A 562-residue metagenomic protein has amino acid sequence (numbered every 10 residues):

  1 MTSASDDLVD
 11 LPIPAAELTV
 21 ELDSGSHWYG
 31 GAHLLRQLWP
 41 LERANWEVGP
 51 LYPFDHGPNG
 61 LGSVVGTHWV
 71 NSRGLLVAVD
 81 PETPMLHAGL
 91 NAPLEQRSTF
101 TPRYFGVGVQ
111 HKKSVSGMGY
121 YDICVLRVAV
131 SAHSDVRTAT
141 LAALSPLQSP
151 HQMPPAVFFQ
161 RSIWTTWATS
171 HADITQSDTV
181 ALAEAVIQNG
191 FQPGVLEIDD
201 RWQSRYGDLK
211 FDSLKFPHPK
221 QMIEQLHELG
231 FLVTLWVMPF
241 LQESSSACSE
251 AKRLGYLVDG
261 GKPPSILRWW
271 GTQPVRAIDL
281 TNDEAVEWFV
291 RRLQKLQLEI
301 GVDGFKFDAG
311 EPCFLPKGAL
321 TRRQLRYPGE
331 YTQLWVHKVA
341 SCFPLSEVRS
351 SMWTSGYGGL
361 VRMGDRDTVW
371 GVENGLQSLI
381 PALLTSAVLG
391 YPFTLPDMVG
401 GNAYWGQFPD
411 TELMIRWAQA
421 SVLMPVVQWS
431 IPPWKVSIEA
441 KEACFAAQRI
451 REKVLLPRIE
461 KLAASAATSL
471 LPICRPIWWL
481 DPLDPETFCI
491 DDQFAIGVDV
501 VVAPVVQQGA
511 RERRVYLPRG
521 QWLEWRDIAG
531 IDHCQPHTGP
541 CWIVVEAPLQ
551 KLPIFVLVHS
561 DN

Functional and structural regions predicted by a protein language model:
M1-A156, S177-Q188, L480, E546-S560: Catalytic and substrate-binding clefts that recognize carbohydrates or anionic sugar/phosphate headgroups
L8, S63-T67, S72-G74, R161 (+6 more regions): Extracellular structured ligand-interaction cores
S24, L35-L38, G190-Q448, L480-P482: Aromatic- and carboxylate-enriched substrate-binding clefts and catalytic-loop regions of carbohydrate-active enzymes
D55-G57, V64-G66, P150-M153, E184-V186 (+7 more regions): Generic recognition of flexible, low-complexity loop/linker segments
V70-G74, P81, D259-K262, P518-R519 (+1 more regions): Short acidic-glycine loop/turn motifs at beta-strand connectors
P154-T169, P264-A277: N-terminal small/glycine-rich loop or linker at the start of catalytic domains across soluble metabolic enzymes
A340, P344-S346, W353-G364, V388-P396 (+1 more regions): Catalytic core of carbohydrate-active enzymes
